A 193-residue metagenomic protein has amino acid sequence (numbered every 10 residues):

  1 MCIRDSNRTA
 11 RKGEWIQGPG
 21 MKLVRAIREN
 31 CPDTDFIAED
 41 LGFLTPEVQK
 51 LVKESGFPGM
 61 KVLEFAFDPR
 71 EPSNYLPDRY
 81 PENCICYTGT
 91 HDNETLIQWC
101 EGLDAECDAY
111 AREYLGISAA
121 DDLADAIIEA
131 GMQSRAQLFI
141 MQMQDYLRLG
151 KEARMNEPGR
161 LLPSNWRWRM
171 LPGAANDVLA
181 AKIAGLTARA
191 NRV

Functional and structural regions predicted by a protein language model:
M1-I3: Conserved small/polar residues in nucleotide/adenosyl-binding loops
N7-I16, R112-S118, R169: The substrate-binding groove and active-site-proximal loops of carbohydrate-active enzymes, especially glycoside
R8-T9, K53-G56, P158: Short, hinge-like loop/turn segments at secondary-structure boundaries
K12, I16-G20, L76, Y80-N83: Secondary-structure capping and boundary motifs in well-ordered enzyme cores
G18-C31: Alpha-helix-loop-beta-strand connector modules within alpha/beta enzyme cores
D33-D35, D40-K151: Conserved alpha/beta catalytic core and glycan-binding cleft of carbohydrate-active enzymes
L147-D177, I183: Low-complexity, glycine/alanine/valine/leucine- and proline-rich hydrophobic stretches
V178-V193: C-terminal accessory segments of extracellular proteins
